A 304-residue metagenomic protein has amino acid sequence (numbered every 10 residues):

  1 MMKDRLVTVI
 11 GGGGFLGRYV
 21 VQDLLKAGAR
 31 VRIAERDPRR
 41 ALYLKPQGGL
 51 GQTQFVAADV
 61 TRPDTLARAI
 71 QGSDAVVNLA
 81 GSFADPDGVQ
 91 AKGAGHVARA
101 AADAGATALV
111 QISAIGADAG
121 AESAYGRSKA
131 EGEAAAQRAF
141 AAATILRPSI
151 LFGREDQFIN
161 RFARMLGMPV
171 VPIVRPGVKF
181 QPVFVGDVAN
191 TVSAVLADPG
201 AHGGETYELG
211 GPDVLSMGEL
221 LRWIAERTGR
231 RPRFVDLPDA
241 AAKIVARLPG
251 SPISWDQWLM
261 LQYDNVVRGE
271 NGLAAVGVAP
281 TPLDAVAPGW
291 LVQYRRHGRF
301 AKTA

Functional and structural regions predicted by a protein language model:
K3-A29: N-terminal Rossmann NAD(P)H-binding glycine-rich loop of SDR-like oxidoreductase domains
I10, A34, L79-A80, L109-I115 (+1 more regions): SDR active-site strand-loop-helix element
A29-R39: Conserved glycine-rich Rossmann-like NAD(P)H-binding loop of the short-chain dehydrogenase/reductase
P38-D103, I115-A119: NAD(P)H-binding glycine-rich loop region in Rossmannoid oxidoreductase-like domains and their noncatalytic homologs
E133-R164: Conserved beta-loop-beta element that borders a ligand/cofactor-binding pocket
R164-V195, P199-G203, E208: A conserved pocket-lining segment of Rossmann-fold NAD(P)-dependent short-chain dehydrogenase/reductase
K179-G186, Y207-R227, D236-I244, A279-P282: Substrate-binding strand-loop-helix patch in Rossmann-like NAD(P)-dependent oxidoreductase/epimerase domains
D239-A304: A hydrophobic C-terminal alpha-helical subdomain
